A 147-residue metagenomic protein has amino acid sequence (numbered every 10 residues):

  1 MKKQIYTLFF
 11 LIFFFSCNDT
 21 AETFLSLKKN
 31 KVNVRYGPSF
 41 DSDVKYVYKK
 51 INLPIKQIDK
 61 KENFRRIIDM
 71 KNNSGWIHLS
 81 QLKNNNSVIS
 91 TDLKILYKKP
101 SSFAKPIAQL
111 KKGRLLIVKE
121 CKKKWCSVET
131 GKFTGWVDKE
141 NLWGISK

Functional and structural regions predicted by a protein language model:
Q4-F14: Sec-dependent N-terminal signal peptides
T20-N33, P38-K50, P54-E62, I68-A108 (+3 more regions): Boundary regions of SH3-family modules and the immediately adjacent low-complexity/disordered segments in eukaryotic
